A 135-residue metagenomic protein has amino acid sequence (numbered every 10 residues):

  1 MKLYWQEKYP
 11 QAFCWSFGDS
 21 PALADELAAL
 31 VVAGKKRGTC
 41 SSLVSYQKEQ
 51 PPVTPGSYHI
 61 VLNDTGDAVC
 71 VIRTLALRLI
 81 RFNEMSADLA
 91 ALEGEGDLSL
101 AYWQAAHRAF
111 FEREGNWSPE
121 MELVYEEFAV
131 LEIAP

Functional and structural regions predicted by a protein language model:
M1-V71, L77-P135: Mixed-charge, low-complexity intrinsically disordered regions
